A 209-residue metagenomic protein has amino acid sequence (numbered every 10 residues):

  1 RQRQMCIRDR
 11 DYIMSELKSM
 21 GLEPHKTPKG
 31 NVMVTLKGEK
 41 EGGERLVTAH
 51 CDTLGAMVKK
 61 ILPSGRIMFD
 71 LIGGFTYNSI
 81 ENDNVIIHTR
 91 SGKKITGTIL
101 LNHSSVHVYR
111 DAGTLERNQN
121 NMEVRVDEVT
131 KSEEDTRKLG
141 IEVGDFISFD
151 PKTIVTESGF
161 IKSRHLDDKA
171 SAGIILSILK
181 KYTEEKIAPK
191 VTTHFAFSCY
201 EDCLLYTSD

Functional and structural regions predicted by a protein language model:
R1-Q4, R8-S208: N-terminal hydrophobic/helix-forming segments and targeting peptides
